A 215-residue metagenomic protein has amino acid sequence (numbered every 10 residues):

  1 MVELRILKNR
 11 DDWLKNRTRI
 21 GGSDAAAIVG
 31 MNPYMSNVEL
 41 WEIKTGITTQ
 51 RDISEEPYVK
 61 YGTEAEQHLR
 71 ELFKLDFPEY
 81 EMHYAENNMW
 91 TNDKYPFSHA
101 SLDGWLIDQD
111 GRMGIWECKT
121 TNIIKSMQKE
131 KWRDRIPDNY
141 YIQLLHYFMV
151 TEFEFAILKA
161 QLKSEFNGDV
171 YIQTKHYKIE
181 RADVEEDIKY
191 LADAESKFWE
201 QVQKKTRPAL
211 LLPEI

Functional and structural regions predicted by a protein language model:
M1-E64: Charged, glycine-rich intrinsically disordered N-terminal tails and low-complexity linkers that flank
M31, V59-Q67, P137, E185-A192: Generic detection of long, well-ordered alpha-helical segments
V38, R70, L144: Generic structural marker for isolated residues within well-ordered, non-membrane alpha-helices of soluble domains
T45-I47, Q67, E71, E86-N88 (+1 more regions): Short glycine-rich, polar/acidic loop-and-turn segments at beta strand-coil junctions
V59-H83: Acidic-basic catalytic patches of nuclease active cores, encompassing PD-(D/E)XK and other metal-cofactor nuclease
D76-L102, L106-W199: Nucleic-acid nuclease catalytic cores
D193-I215: Non-catalytic C-terminal interaction segments of nucleic acid-processing enzymes
